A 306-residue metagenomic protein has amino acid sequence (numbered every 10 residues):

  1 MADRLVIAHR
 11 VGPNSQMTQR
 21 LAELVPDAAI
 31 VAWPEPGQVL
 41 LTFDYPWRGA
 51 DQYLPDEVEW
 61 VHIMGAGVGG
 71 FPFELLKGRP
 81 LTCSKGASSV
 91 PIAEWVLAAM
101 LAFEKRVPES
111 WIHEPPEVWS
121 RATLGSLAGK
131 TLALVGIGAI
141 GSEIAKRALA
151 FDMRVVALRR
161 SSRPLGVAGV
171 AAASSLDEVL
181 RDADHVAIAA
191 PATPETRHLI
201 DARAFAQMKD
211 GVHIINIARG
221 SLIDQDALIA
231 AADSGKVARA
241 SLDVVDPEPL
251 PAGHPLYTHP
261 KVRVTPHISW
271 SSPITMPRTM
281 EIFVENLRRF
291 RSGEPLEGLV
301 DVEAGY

Functional and structural regions predicted by a protein language model:
M1-L41, Y45: N-terminal glycine-/charge-rich "phosphate-binding" loop or analogous flexible N-terminal tail
D27-P36, A50-D51, A168-D182: Short acidic low-complexity segments
Q38-E114, G125: Phosphate/diphosphate ligand-binding glycine-rich loop within oxidoreductases
A93-E109, A150-F151, M280-E294: Oxidoreductase and adenylate-handling cofactor-binding alpha/beta cores
E109-E143, V170: Glycine-rich NAD(P)-binding loop of Rossmann-like domains
A150-G166: NAD(P)-binding Rossmann-fold cofactor-contacting core
S161-P255: Rossmann-like adenosine-cofactor binding region
G211, I217-Y306: Rossmann-like dinucleotide-binding domain for NAD(H)/NADP(H)
